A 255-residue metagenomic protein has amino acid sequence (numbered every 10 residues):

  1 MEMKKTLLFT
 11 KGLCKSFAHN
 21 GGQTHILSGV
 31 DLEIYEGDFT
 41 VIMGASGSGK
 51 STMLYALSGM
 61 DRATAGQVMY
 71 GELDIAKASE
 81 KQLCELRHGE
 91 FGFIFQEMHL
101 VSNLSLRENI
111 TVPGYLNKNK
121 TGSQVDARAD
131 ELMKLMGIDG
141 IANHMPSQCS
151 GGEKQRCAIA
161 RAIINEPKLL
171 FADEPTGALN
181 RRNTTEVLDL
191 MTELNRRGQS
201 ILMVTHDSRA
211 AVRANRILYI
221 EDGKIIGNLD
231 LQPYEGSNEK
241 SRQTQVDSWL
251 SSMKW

Functional and structural regions predicted by a protein language model:
M43-A45: The feature captures the beta-strand-to-loop junction immediately N-terminal to the Walker
S58: Helix-to-loop junction immediately C-terminal to a conserved catalytic motif
G66-D74: Conserved ABC transporter NBD signature motif
L104-P113: Short coil-to-helix segment of the ABC ATPase nucleotide-binding domain corresponding to the Q-loop/switch region
M145-C149, E153-Q155: Conserved ABC ATPase signature
I164-K168: A short, proline-enriched helix->beta-strand linker immediately N-terminal to the Walker B motif in ABC-type P-loop
L170-D173: Catalytic Walker B motif of ABC-type/P-loop ATPase nucleotide-binding domains
